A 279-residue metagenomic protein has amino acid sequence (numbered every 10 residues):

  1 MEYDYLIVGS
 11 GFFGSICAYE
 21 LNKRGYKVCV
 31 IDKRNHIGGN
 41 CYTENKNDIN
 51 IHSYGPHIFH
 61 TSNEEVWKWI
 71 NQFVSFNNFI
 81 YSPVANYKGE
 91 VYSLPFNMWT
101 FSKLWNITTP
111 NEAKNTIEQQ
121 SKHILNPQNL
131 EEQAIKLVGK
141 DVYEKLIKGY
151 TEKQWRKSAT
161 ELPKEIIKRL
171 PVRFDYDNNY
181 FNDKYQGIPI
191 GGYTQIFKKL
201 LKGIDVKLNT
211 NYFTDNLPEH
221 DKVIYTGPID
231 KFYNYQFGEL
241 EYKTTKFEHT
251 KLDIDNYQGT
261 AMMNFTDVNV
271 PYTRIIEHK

Functional and structural regions predicted by a protein language model:
Y3-V30: N-terminal Rossmann-like FAD-binding beta1-loop-alpha1 element of flavoenzymes
V8-S10, I31-K33, T61-S62, G191 (+2 more regions): Short His-Asn-centered micro-motif
N22-N47: Glycine-rich FAD pyrophosphate-binding loop
R24, T210-K279: Mid-domain catalytic core of redox enzymes that form a hydrophobic substrate pocket/lid adjacent to a catalytic redox
K27, N50, S75, D205-K207: Conserved beta-strand segments of alpha/beta enzyme cores
T43-W69: N-terminal glycine-rich dinucleotide-binding loop that anchors FAD/FMN and/or NAD(P) in oxidoreductases
V66-K88, V142-K145: A short alpha-helix-loop-beta-strand transition element characteristic of N-terminal alpha/beta dinucleotide-binding
A85-K222, T226-Y235: Active-site/ligand-binding neighborhood in enzyme catalytic cores
